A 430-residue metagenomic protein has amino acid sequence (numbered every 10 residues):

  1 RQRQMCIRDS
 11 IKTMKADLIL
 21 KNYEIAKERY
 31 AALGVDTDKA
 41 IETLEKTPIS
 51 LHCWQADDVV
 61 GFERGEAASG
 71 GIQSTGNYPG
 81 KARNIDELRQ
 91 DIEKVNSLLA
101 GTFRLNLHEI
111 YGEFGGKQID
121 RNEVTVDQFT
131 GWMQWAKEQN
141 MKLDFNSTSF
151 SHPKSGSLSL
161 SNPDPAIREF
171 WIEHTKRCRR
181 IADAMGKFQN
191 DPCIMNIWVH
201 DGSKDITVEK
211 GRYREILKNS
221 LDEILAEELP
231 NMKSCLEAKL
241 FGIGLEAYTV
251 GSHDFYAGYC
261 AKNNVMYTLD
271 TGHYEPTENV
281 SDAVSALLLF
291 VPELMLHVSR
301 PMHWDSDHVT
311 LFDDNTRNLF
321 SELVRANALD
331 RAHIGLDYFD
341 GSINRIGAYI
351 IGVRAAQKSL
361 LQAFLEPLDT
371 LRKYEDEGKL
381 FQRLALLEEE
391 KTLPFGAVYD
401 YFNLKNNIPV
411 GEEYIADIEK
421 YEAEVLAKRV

Functional and structural regions predicted by a protein language model:
Q2-I7: Short, small-residue-biased leader/transition segments that mark boundaries at the very start of proteins
S10-I11, E138-Q139, K176-P192, K218-K233 (+2 more regions): Secondary-structure boundary elements
M14-P163, F170, R179-I181, D191-C193 (+6 more regions): Alpha/beta catalytic barrel-like cores
A182-V208: Active-site groove signature of glycoside hydrolases
H200-G202, K239, Y338: Short linear capping/connector segments at secondary-structure termini
I206-N315: Acidic/histidine-rich catalytic cores of soluble enzymes
